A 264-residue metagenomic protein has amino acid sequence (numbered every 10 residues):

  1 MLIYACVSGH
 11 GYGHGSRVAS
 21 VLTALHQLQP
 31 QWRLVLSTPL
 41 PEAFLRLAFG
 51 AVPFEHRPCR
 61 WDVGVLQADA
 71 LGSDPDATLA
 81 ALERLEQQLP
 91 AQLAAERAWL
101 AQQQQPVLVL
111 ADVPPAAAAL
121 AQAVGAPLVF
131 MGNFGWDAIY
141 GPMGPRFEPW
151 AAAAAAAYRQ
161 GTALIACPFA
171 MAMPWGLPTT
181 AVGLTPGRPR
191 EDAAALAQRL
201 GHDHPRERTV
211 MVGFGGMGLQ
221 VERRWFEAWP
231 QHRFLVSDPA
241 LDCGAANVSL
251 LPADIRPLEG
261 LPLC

Functional and structural regions predicted by a protein language model:
M1-G11: Nucleotide-activated donor-dependent transferases that construct or modify glycoconjugates
G15-H26: Short amphipathic alpha-helix
W32-Q87: Conserved nucleotide-sugar phosphate-binding/catalytic loop shared by glycosyltransferases and other
T38-A43, D112-P115, A166-A172, G216-M217 (+1 more regions): Short, polar loop motifs at secondary-structure junctions
G72-L108: Conserved nucleotide-sugar donor-binding subdomain of glycosyltransferases
A95-A155: Conserved nucleotide-sugar donor-interacting segment of glycosyltransferase catalytic cores, predominantly GT-B
Y140-Q220: A nucleotide-sugar donor-handling region in carbohydrate enzymes
G187, A193-C264: Donor-nucleotide binding loops and adjacent catalytic segments primarily of GT-B fold Leloir glycosyltransferases
